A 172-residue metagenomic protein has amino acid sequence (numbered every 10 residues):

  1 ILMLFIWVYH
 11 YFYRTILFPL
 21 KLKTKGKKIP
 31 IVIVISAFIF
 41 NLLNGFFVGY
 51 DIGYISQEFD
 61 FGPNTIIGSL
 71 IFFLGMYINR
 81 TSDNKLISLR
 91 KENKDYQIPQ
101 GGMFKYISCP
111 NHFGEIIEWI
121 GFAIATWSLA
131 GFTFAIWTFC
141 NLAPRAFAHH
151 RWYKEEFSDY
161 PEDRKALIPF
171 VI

Functional and structural regions predicted by a protein language model:
I1, F38-F40, F46, I52-I172: Hydrophobic transmembrane alpha-helices
I1-F47: Hydrophobic alpha-helical segments and helix pairs
